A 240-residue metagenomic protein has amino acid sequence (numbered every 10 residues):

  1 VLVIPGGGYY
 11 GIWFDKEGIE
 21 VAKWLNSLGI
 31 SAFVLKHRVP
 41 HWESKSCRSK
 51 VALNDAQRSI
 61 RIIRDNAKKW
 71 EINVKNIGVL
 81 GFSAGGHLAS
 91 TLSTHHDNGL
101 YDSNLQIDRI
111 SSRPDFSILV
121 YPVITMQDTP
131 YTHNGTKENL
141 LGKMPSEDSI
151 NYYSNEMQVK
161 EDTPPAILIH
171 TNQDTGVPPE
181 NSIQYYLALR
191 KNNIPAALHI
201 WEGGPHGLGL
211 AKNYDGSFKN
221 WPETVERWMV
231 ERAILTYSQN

Functional and structural regions predicted by a protein language model:
V1-G7: Short beta-strand element of the alpha/beta-hydrolase
G8-G11, A32: Serine-hydrolase catalytic-loop signature spanning alpha/beta hydrolases and amidase-signature enzymes
W13-F14, I19-E20, H37-V74, Y214-F218: Catalytic nucleophile-loop/oxyanion-hole region of alpha/beta-hydrolase and closely related hydrolase-like folds
R58-T132, I150: Primarily recognizes the serine-hydrolase "nucleophile elbow" in alpha/beta-hydrolase and SGNH/GDSL folds
Q106, P122-Q158, P164: Mobile cap/lid helix-loop segments that gate and shape the active-site cleft of serine hydrolases
D162, I167-H170, D174: Short beta-strand/loop motif that positions the catalytic acidic residue of the alpha/beta-hydrolase fold
I169, I183-N240: C-terminal catalytic histidine-bearing segment of alpha/beta-hydrolase fold enzymes
T175-Q184: Conserved alpha/beta-hydrolase "acid-adjacent" motif
